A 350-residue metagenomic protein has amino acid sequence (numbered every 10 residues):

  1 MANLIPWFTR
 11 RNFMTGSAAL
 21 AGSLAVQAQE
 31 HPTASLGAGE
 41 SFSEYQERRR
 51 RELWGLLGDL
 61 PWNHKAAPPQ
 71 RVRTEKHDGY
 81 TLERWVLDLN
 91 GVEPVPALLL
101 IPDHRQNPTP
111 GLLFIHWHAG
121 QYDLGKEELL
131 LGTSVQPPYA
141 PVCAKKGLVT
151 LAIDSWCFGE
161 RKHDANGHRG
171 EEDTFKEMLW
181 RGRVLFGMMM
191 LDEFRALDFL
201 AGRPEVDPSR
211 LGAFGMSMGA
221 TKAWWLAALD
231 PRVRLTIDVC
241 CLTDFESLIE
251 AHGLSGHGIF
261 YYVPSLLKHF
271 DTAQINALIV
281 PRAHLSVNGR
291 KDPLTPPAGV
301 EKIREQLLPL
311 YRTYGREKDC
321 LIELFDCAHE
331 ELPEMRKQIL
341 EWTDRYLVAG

Functional and structural regions predicted by a protein language model:
A2-W7, N12-E30: N-terminal export signals
K65-R105: N-terminal cap/lid segment of alpha/beta-hydrolase-fold proteins
I115-L191, S247-E250: Cap/lid segment of the alpha/beta-hydrolase catalytic domain
E172-M216: Gly/Ser-rich "nucleophile elbow"/oxyanion-hole loop immediately N-terminal to the catalytic nucleophile in hydrolases
L179-W180, R195, L235-N276, P281 (+2 more regions): Mobile cap/lid helix-loop segments that gate and shape the active-site cleft of serine hydrolases
G215-G219, A223: Gly/Ala-rich beta-loop-alpha elbow adjacent to hydrolase catalytic centers
S286-N288: Short beta-strand/loop motif that positions the catalytic acidic residue of the alpha/beta-hydrolase fold
E305, L310-G350: C-terminal catalytic histidine-bearing segment of alpha/beta-hydrolase fold enzymes
